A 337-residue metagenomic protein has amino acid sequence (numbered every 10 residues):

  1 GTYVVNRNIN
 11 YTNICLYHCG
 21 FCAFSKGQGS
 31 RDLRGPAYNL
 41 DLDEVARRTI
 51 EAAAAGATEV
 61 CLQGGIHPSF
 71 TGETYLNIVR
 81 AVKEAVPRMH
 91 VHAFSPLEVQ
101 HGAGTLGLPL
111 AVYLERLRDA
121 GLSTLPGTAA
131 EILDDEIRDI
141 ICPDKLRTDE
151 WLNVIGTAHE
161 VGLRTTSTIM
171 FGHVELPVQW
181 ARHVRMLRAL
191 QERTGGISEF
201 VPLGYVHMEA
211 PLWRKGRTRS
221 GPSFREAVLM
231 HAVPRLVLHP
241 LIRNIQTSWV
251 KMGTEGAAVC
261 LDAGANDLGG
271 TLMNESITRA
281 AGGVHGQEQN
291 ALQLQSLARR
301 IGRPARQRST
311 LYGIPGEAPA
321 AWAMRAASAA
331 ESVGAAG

Functional and structural regions predicted by a protein language model:
G1-I9, V60, V91-S95, L125-G127 (+4 more regions): Hydrophobic faces of well-ordered beta-strands that scaffold small-molecule active sites in alpha/beta enzyme cores
Y3-I9, L33, Q63-E73, D135 (+2 more regions): Glycine-rich, proline-tolerant flexible connector loops at the mouths of alpha/beta enzymes
V5-E44, H67: Canonical Radical SAM [4Fe-4S] cluster-binding loop centered on the CxxxCxxC motif and its immediate flanking residues
C19, L62, L125-T128, A158 (+3 more regions): Conserved, mostly hydrophobic/aromatic
D43-A54, V154: Short, charged beta->alpha transition segments
V45, Y75, L110, W151 (+2 more regions): Aromatic/hydrophobic pocket-lining residues that form the small-molecule binding cavity in soluble enzyme cores
R47, A53, R185-G337: Auxiliary Fe-S-binding modules of radical SAM enzymes
A55-I155, H159-S167, H173, N244: Conserved SAM/AdoMet-binding glycine-rich loop
